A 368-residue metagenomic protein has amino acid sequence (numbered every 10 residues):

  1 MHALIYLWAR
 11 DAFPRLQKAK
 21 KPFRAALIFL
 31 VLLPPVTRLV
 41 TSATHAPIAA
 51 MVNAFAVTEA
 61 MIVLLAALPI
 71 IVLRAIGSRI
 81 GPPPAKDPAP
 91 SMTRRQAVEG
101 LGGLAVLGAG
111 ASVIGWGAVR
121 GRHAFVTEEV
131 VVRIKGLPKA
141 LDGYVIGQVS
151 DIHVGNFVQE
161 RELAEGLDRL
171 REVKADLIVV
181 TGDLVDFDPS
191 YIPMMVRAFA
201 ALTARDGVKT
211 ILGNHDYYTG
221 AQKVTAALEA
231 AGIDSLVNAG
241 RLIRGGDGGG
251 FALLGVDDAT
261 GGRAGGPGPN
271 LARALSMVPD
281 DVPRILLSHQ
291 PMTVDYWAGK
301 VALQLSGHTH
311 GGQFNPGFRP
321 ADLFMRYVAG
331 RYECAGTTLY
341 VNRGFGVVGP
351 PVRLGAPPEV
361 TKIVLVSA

Functional and structural regions predicted by a protein language model:
M1-R122: Non-catalytic terminal accessory segments
R79-L101, A118-Y144, Q148, G155-D168: N-terminal signal-anchor transmembrane helix
R133-A368: Soluble catalytic domains of enzymes that build or remodel membrane lipids, polysaccharides, and related
